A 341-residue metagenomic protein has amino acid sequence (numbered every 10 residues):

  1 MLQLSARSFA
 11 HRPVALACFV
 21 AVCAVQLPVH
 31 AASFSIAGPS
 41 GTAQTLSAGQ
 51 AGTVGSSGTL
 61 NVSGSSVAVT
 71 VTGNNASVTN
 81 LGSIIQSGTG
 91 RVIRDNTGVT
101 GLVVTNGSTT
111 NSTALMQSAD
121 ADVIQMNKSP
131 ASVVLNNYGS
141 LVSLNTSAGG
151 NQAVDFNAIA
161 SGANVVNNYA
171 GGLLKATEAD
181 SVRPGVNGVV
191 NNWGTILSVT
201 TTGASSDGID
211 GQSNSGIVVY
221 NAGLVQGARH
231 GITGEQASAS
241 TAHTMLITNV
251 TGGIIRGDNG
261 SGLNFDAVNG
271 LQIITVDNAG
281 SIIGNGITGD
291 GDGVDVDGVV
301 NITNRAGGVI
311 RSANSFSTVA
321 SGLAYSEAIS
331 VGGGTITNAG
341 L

Functional and structural regions predicted by a protein language model:
L2-H30: Gram-negative bacterial Sec-dependent N-terminal signal peptides
S8-P13, G38-Q44: Short N-terminal leader segment in a subset of presequences, especially plant chloroplast and some mitochondrial
A32-G38, T53-S65, T79-G90, T105-D120 (+8 more regions): Beta-strand-rich solenoid/repeat architectures in extracellular/passenger domains of polysaccharide-targeting enzymes
S40-G49, V62-A76, Q86-L102, A119-P130 (+7 more regions): Extracellular beta-strand-rich solenoid/capping regions of secreted or surface-exposed proteins that bind or remodel
G188: NAD(P)+-binding Rossmann beta1-loop-alpha1 motif at the extreme N-terminus of oxidoreductases
I336-T337: Amphipathic alpha-helical "coupling" segments that flank catalytic cores
